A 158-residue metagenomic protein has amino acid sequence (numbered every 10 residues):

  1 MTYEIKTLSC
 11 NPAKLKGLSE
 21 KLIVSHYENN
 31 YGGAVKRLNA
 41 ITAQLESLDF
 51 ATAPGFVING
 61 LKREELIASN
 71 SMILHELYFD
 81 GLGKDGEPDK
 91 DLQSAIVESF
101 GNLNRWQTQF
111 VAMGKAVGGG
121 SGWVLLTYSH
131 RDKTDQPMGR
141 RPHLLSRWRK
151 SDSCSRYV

Functional and structural regions predicted by a protein language model:
M1-V158: Feature for soluble, non-membrane regions of globular proteins
